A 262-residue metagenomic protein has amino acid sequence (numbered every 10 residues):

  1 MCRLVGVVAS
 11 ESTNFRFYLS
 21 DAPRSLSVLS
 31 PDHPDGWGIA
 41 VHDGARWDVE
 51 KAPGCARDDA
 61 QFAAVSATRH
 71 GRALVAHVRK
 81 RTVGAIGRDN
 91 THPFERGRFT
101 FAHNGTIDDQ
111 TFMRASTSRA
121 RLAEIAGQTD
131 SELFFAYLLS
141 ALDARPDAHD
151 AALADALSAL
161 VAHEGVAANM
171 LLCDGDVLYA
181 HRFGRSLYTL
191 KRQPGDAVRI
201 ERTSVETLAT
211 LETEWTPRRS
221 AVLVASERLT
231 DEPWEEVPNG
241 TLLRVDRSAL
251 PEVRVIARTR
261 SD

Functional and structural regions predicted by a protein language model:
M1-R57, T241-R244, A249-D262: Extreme N-terminus nucleophile/cap motif
C2, F99-D109: Conserved beta-strand-loop-short alpha-helix elements that form and flank the Mn2+/Mg2+-coordinating active site
A9-E11, V41-R46, G97, D109 (+5 more regions): Short acidic-glycine loop/turn motifs at beta-strand connectors
G36-R72, A76, R182-R185: Structured interaction and signal-relay segments at domain junctions
P53-V65, R72, A76-R98, A115-R121: Short acidic (Asp/Glu) patches
R114-L142: Long, charge-dense
P146-G184: Catalytic core of PPM/PP2C metal-dependent serine/threonine phosphatase domains
A197-T241: A conserved acidic, glycine/proline-rich C-terminal tail/linker
